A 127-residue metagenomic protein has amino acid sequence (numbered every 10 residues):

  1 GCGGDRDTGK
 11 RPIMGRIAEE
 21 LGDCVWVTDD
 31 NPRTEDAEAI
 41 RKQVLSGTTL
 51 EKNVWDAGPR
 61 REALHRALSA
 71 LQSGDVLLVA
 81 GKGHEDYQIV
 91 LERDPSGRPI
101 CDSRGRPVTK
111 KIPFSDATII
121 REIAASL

Functional and structural regions predicted by a protein language model:
G1-L127: ATP-dependent carboxylate-amine ligase
